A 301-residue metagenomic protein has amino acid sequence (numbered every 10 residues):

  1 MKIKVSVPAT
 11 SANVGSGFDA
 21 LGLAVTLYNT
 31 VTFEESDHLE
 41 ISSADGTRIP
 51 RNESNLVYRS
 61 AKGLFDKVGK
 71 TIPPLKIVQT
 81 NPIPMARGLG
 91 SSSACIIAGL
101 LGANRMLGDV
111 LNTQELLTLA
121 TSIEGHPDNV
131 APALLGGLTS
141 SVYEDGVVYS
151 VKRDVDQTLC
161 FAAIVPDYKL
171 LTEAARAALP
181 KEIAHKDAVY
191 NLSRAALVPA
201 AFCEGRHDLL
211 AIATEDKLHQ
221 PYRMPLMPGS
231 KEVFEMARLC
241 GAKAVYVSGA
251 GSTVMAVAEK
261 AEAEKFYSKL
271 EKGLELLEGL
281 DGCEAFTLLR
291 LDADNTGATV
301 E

Functional and structural regions predicted by a protein language model:
M1-R87, L101, D109-L111, A293-T296 (+1 more regions): ATP-binding N-lobe of GHMP and related small-molecule kinases
S11-N13, G17-A24, A86-I96, E124-T139: FAD-binding core of FAD-dependent oxidoreductases, characterized by glycine-rich FAD pyrophosphate-binding loops
N13, G22-V25, G69-T71, I123-E124 (+5 more regions): Solvent-exposed alpha-helices and their adjacent loops that cap or buttress functional pockets in soluble metabolic
L27, L89-T113, L134-G136, E144: DPxDG-like acidic metal-binding loop motif
E35, P166, A256-K260: Short beta-strand-to-loop capping motifs
T113-L159, V245: Alpha/beta catalytic cores of group-transfer enzymes, especially the acyltransferase/condensing modules of polyketide
A163-P225: Active-site rim beta-loop-alpha module in soluble metabolic enzymes
F202-E301: Glycine-rich, charge-dense phosphate/pyrophosphate-binding loop(s) and the adjacent flexible "lid"/catalytic subdomain
